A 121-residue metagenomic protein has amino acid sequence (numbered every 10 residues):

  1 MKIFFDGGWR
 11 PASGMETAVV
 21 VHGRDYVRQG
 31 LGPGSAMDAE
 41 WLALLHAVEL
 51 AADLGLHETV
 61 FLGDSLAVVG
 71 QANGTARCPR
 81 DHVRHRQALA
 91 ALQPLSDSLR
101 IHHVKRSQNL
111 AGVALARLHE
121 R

Functional and structural regions predicted by a protein language model:
M1-D38, E49-D53: RNase H-like nuclease fold core
G8-A12, L45-A116: RNase H catalytic domain
E40, L44: Short, conserved alpha-helix that lines the donor NDP-sugar binding/gating region of sugar-transfer enzymes
R121: Acidic, His- and aromatic-enriched active-site or binding-groove loops in soluble protein domains that engage sugars
